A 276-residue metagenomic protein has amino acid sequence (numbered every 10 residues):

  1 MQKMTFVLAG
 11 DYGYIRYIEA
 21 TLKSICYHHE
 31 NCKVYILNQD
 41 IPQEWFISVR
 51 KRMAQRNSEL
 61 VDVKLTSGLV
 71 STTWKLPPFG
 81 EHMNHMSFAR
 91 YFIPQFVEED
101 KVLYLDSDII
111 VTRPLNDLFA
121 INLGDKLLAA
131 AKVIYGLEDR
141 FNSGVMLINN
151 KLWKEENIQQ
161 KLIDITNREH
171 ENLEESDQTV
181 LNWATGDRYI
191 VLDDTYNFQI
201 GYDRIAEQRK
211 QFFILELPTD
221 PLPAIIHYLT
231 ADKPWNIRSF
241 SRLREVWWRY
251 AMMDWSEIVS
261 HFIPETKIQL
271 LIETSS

Functional and structural regions predicted by a protein language model:
M1-G13, Y17-A20, H29, N150-S276: A glycosyltransferase accessory/donor-loop signature
T5-V7, K33-Y35, D62, L103: A structural signal for isolated positions on well-ordered beta-strands in alpha/beta enzyme cores
S24-C32: Short, acidic, metal-binding catalytic loop of nucleotide-sugar glycosyltransferases
H29-E30, R56-N57, V97, N122 (+1 more regions): A structural signal for short coil/turn segments at secondary-structure junctions
K33-D40, A130: Short internal beta-strands
I41-I47: Short, charged/polar "capping" segments at the starts of alpha-helices and the immediately preceding loops
R52-Q95: Active-site-proximal specificity loops/subdomain of glycosyltransferases
S67, M86-R140, V145-K151: GT-A fold catalytic core of metal-dependent nucleotide-sugar glycosyltransferases, centered on the diacidic
